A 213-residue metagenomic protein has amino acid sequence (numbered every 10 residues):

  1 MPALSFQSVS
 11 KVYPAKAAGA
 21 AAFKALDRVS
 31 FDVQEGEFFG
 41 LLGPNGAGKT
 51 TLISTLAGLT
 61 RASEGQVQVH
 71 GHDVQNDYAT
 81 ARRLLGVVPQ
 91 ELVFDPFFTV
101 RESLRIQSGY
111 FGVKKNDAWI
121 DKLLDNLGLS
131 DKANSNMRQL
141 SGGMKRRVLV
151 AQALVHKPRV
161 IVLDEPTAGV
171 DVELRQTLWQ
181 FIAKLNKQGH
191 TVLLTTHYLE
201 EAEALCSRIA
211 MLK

Functional and structural regions predicted by a protein language model:
P44-G48: Walker A (P-loop) phosphate-binding loop of ABC-type ATPase nucleotide-binding domains
A57: Helix-to-loop junction immediately C-terminal to a conserved catalytic motif
G65-N76, T80-A81: Conserved ABC transporter NBD signature motif
R105, G109-K132: Conserved ABC ATPase "signature" region
V155-R159: A short, proline-enriched helix->beta-strand linker immediately N-terminal to the Walker B motif in ABC-type P-loop
I161-D164: Catalytic Walker B motif of ABC-type/P-loop ATPase nucleotide-binding domains
